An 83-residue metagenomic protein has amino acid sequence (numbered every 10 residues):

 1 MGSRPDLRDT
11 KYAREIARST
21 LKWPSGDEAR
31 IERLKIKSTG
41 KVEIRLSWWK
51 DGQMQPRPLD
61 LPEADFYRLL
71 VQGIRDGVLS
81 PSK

Functional and structural regions predicted by a protein language model:
M1-D27: Negatively charged, low-complexity tracts enriched in Asp/Glu with abundant Ser/Thr
G2-R8, K50-K83: Mixed-charge, Lys/Arg-enriched low-complexity segments
D6, A17, V42-E43, L61: Generic detection of intrinsically disordered/low-complexity segments and helix-coil linkers/edges
T10-A13, I36, A64: A generic signature of intrinsically disordered, low-complexity regions enriched in glycine/proline and charged/polar
I16, I31, L69-V71: Generic hydrophobic, helix-prone segments enriched in Leu/Val/Ile
L21-K22, I36, R75, L79: Generic surface-pattern signal
S25-R57: A short, structured beta-strand/loop element
